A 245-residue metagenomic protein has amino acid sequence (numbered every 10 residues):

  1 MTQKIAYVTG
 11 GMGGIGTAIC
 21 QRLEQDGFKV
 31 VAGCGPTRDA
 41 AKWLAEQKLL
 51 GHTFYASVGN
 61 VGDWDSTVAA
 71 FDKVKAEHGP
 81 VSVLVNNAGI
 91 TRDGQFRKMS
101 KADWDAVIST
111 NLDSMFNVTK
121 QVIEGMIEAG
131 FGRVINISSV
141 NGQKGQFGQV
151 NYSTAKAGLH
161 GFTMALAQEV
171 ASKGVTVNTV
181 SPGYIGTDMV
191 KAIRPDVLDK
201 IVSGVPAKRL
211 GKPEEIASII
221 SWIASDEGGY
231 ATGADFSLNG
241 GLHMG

Functional and structural regions predicted by a protein language model:
M12-G13: Conserved glycine-rich cofactor-binding loop
D26-W43: Conserved glycine-rich Rossmann-like NAD(P)H-binding loop of the short-chain dehydrogenase/reductase
Q95-F96, D103-I108, V190, I201: Substrate-binding pocket helix/loop in short-chain dehydrogenase/reductase
F116, F131, R209-M244: C-terminal substrate-recognition "lid" of short-chain dehydrogenase/reductases
T119, A155, T163: Active-site helix of classical SDR
E124, Q168-S172, G229: Alpha-helical segment proximal to the catalytic Tyr-Lys
S139: Residue(s) in the substrate-gating loop at a strand-loop-helix junction that position the organic substrate next
